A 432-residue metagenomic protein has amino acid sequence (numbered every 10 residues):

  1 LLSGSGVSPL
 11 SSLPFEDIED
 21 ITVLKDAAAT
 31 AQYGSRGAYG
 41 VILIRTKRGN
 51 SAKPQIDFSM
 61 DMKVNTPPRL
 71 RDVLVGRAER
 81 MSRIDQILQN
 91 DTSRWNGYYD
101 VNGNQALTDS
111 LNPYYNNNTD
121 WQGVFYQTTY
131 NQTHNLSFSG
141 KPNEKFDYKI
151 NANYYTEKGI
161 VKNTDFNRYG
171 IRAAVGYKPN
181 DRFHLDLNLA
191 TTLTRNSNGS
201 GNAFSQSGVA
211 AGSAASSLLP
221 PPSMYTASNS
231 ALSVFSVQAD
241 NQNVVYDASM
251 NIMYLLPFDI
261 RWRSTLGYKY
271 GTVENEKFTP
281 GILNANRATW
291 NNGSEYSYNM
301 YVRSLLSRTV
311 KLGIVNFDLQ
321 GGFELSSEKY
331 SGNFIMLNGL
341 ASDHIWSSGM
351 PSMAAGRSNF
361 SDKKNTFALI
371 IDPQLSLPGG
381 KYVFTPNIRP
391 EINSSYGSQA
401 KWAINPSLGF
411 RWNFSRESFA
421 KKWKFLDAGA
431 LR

Functional and structural regions predicted by a protein language model:
L1, L10-S11, F15-T22, A28-L255 (+1 more regions): Membrane-proximal, glycine/serine-rich, low-complexity loop/turn segments characteristic of large bacterial
L13-A29, N131-G199, N243-L312, K364-R416: Surface-exposed extracellular loop regions of Gram-negative outer-membrane beta-barrel proteins
K53-D57, D147, H184, R261-R263 (+3 more regions): Outer-membrane beta-barrel architecture
D72-V75, T279-G281, I335-N338: Short Gly/aromatic-enriched secondary-structure transition segments
L111-S139, T226-N241, V245, A285-V383 (+1 more regions): Outer-membrane beta-barrel transmembrane domain signature of Gram-negative proteins, especially the mid-to-C-terminal
A211-M224, P280-T289, S347: Solvent-exposed loop segments that connect transmembrane elements
